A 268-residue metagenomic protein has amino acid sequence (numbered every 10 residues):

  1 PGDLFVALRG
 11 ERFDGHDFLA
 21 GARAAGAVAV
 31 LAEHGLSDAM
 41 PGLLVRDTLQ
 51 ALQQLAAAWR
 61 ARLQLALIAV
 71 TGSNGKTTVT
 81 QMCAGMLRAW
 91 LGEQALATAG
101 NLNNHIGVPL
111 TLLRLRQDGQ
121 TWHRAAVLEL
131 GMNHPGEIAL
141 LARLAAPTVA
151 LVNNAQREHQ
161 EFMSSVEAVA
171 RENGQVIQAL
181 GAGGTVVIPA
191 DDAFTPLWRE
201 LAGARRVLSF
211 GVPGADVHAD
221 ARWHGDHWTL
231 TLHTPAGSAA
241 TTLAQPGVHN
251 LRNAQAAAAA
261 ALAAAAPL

Functional and structural regions predicted by a protein language model:
P1-A58, P246, A266: N-terminal leader/targeting and accessory segments in enzymes
V6-R9, A32, A97-A99, L128-E129 (+2 more regions): Thr-Gly-centered strand-to-loop micro-motif
G10-F13, R46, S73, L102 (+3 more regions): Short, surface-exposed acidic/glycine-rich loop or hinge patches that mediate macromolecular interfaces
A24, W90, R143-A145, A259-A265: Alpha-helix C-terminal capping segments
A32-A39, V149-L268: Acidic, Mg2+-coordinating active-site environments of NTP-dependent enzymes
L43, L96, L208: General small-molecule cofactor/ligand-binding pocket signal
L52-V186, A190, L197-G203: Phosphate-binding loop of NTP-binding sites
